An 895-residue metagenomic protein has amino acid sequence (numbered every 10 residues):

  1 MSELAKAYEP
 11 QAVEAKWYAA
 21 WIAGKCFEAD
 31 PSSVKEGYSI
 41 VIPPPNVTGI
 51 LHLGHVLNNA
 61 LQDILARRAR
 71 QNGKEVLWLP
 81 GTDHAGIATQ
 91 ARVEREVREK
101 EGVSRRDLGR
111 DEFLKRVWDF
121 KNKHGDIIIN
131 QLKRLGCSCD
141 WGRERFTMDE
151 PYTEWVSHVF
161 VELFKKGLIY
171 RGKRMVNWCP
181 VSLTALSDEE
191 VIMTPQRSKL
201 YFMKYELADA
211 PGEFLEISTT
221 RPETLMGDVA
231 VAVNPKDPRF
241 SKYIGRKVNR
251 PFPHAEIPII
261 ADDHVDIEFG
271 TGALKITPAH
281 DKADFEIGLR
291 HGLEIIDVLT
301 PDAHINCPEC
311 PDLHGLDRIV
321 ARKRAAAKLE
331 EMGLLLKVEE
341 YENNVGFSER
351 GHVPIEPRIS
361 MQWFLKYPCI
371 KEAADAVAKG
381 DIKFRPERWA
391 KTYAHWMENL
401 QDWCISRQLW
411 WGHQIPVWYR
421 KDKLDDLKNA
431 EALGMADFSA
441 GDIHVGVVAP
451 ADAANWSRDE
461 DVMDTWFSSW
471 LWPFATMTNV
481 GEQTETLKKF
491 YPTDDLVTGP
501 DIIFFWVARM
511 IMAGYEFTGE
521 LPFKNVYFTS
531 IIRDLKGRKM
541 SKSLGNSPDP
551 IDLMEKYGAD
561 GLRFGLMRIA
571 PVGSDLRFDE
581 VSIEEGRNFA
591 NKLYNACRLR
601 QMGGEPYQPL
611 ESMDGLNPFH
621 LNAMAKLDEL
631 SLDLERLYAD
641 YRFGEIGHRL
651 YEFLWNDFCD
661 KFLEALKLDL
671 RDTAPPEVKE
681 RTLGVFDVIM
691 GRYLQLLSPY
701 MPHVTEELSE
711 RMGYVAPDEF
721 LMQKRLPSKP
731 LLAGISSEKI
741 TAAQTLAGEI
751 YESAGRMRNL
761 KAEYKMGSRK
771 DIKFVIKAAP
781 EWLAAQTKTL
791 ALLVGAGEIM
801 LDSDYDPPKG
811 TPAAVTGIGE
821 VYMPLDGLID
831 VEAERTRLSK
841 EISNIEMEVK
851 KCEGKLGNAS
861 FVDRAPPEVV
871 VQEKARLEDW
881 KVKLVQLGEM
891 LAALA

Functional and structural regions predicted by a protein language model:
M1-K236, I260, T277-R290, E294-E309 (+11 more regions): N-terminal, positively charged nucleic-acid-binding surface of large information/translation enzymes
K6, G81-H84, F113-W118, G142-T153 (+12 more regions): Conserved short loop/turn motifs at secondary-structure junctions
G54-A66, G73, T82-D83, Y152-W155 (+7 more regions): Structured ligand/cofactor/substrate-binding pocket environments in proteins
D83, V176, P180, S187-I192 (+6 more regions): Acidic, turn-prone loop/beta-hairpin segments
D126-L132, W155, N588-Q601, H620-E629 (+4 more regions): Core structural elements
Y152-S182, E190-I192, K204-E206, W396-F467 (+4 more regions): Gly/Pro-rich turn-and-neighbor structural signature
F347-G351, I532-K536, M540-L616, Y714-P717 (+2 more regions): Catalytic adenosine-cofactor/nucleotide-binding cores of aminoacyl-tRNA synthetases and other
E584, M712-A895: C-terminal low-complexity, glycine/proline- and small-hydrophobic-enriched intrinsically disordered tails that act as
